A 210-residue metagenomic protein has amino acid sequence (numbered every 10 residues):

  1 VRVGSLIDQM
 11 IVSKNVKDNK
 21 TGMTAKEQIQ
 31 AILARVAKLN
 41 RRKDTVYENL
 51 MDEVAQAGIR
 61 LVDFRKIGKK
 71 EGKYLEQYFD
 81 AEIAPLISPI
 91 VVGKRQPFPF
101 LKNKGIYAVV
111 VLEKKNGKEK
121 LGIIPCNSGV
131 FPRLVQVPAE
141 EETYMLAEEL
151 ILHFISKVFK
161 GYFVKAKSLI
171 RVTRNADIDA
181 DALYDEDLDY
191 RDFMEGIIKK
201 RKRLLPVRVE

Functional and structural regions predicted by a protein language model:
V1-E210: N-terminal non-catalytic structural scaffold regions of very large proteins
